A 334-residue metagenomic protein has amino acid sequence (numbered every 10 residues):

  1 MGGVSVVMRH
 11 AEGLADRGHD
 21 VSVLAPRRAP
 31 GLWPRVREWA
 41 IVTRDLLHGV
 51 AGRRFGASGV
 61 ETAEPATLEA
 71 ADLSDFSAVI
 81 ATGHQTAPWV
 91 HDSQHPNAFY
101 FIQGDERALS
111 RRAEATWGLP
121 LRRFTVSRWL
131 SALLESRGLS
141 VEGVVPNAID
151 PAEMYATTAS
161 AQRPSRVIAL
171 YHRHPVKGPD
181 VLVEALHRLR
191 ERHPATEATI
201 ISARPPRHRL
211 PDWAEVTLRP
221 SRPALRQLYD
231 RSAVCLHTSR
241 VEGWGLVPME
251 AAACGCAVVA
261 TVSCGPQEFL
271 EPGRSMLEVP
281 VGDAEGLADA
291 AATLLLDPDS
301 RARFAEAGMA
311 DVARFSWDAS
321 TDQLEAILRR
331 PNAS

Functional and structural regions predicted by a protein language model:
A108-R112, E135-S136, G143-P164: Acidic anion/phosphate-binding donor-loop and adjacent secondary structure in glycosyltransferase catalytic cores
F124, T158-K177, V183-H187: Conserved donor-binding/catalytic core segment of Leloir-type glycosyltransferases
R209, S263-G273, L277-E278: Short acidic/histidine- and often glycine-rich active-site loop of Leloir-type glycosyltransferases that engages
R219, P272-G273, L277-A284, T293-P298: Conserved acidic donor-binding segment of nucleotide-sugar-dependent glycosyltransferases
Q227-S232: Short alpha-helical donor nucleotide-sugar binding micro-motif in glycosyltransferases
R240: Aromatic "clamp/platform" in nucleotide-sugar-dependent glycosyltransferases that forms part of the donor/acceptor
P248, A257-A260: Short hydrophobic beta-strand element within catalytic cores of glycosyltransferases and related nucleotide-activated
G286, T293, S300-R314, Q323-A326: A short, well-ordered alpha-helix in the C-terminal region of glycosyltransferases
